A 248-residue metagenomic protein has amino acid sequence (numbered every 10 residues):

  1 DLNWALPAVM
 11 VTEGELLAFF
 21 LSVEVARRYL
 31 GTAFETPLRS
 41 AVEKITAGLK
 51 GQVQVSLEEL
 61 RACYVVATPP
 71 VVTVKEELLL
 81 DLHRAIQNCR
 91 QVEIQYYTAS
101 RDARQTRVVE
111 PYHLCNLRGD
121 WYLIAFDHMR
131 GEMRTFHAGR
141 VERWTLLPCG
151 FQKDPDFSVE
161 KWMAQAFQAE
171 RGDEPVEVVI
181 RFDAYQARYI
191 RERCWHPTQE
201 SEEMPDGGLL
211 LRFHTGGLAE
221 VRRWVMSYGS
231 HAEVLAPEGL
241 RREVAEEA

Functional and structural regions predicted by a protein language model:
D1-A5: Minor-groove-contacting beta-hairpin "wing" of winged helix-turn-helix DNA-binding domains
L6, K50-V53, E77-H83, A164-E170 (+1 more regions): Intrinsically disordered, low-complexity boundary segments flanking structured domains
L6, R104, G131, L211 (+1 more regions): Short, flexible active-site loop motifs that bind/organize anionic cofactors or intermediates
P7, T12, E110-Y112: Conserved beta/loop motifs at nucleotide-recognition and modification sites
M10-Y97: Bulky hydrophobic/aromatic content
T12-E15, F34-A41, L49, V53-S56 (+10 more regions): Alpha-helical structural motif
V65-V179, A184, R188: Core beta-strand-centered patch of the WYL/Sm-like small regulatory domain
M163-A248: Polybasic (Lys/Arg-rich)
